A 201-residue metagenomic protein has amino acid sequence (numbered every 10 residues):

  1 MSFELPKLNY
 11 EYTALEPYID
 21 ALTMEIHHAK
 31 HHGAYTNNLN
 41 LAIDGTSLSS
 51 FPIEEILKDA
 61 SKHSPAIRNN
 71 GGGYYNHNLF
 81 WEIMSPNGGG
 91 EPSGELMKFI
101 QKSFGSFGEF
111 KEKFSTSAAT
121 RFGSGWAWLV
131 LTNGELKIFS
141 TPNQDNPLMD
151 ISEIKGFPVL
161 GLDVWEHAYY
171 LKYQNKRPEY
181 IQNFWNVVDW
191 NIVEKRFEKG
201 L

Functional and structural regions predicted by a protein language model:
M1-L201: Feature for soluble, non-membrane regions of globular proteins
